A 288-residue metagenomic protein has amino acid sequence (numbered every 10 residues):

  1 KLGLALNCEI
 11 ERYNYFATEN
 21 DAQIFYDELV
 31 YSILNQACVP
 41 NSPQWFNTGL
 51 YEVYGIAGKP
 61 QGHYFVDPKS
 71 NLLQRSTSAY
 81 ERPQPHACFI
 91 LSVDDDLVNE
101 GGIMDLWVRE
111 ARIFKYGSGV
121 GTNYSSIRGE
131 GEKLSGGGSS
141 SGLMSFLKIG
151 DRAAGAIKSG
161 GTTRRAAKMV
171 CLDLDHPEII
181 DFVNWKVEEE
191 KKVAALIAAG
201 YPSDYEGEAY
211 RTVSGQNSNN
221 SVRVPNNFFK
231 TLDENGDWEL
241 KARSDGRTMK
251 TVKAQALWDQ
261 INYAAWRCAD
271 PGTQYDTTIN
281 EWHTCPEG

Functional and structural regions predicted by a protein language model:
K1-G288: Extended catalytic cores of very large enzyme megasubunits
